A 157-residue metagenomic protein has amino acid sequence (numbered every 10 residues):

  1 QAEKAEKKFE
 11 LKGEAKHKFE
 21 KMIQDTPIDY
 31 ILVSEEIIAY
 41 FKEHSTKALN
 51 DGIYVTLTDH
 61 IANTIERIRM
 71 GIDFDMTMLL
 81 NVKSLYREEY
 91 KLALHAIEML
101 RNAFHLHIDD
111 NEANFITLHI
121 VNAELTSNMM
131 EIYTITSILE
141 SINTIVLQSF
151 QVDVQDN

Functional and structural regions predicted by a protein language model:
Q1-N157: A cross-family "folded-core" feature that marks the main globular domain of proteins
